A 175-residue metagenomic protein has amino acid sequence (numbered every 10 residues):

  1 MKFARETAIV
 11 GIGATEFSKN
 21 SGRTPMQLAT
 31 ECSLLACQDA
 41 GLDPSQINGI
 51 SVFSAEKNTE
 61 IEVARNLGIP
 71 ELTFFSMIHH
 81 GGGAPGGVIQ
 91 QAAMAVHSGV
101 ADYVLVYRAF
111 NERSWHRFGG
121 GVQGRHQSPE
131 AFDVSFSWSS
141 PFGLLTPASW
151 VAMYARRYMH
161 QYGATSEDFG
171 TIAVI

Functional and structural regions predicted by a protein language model:
M1-H80, H97-S98, L105-I175: Conserved "HGTGT" condensation-loop signature of ketosynthase/thiolase-family condensing enzymes that catalyze
G87: Active-site histidine-anchored catalytic micro-motif
A92: Conserved phosphate-interacting/catalytic interface
